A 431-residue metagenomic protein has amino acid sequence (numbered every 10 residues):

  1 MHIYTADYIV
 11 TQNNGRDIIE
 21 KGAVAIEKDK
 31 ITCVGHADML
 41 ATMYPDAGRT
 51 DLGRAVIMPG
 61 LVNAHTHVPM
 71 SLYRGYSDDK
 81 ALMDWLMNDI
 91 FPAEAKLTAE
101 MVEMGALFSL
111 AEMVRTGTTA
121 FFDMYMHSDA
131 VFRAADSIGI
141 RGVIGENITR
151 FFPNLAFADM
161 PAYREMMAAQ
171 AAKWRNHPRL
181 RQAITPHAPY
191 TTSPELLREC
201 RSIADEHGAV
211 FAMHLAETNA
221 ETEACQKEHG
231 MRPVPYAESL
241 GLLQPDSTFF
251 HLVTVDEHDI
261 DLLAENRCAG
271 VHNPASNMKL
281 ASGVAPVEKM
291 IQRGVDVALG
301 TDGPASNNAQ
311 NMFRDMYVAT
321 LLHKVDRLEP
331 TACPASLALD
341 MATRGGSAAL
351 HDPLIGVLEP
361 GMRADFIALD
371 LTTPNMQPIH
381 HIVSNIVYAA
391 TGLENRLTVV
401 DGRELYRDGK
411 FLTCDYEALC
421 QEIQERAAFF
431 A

Functional and structural regions predicted by a protein language model:
M1-G22, E27-T32, A37, M43 (+1 more regions): Active-site microenvironment of metallo-dependent hydrolases
H2-A6, T42-W85, L107, A111-R115: Replace "His-x-His-based motif
D7, V24, D29, R54 (+14 more regions): Divalent metal-coordination and catalytic microenvironments
L72-M104, I138-P161, N219-D246, N266-A269 (+1 more regions): Active-site gating loops and adjacent loop-to-helix segments of metal-dependent hydrolytic enzymes
R74-I140, Y163-N176, E422-F429: Alpha-helical scaffold segments that flank or form the walls of functional sites
A130-V253, H258: Metal-coordinating catalytic core of metallo-dependent amide/deamination hydrolases
S239-D246, E288-T373, V387-T391: His/Asp/Glu-enriched, well-ordered alpha-helical/loop segment that forms or immediately abuts the divalent-metal
H258, K279-A281: Helical hairpin unit composed of two closely spaced alpha helices linked by a short loop
